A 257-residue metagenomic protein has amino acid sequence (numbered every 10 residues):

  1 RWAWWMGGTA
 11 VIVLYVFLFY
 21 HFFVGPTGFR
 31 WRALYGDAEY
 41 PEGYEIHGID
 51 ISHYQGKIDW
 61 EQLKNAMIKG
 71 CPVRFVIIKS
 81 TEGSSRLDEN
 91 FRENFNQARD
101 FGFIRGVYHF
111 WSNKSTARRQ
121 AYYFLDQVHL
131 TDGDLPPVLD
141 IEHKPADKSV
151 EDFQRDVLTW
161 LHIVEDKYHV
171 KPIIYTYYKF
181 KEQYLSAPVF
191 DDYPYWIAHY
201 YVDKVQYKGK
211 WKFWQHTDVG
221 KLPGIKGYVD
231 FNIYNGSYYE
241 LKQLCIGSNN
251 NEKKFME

Functional and structural regions predicted by a protein language model:
W4-F23: Hydrophobic membrane-insertion alpha-helices, especially the h-region of bacterial N-terminal signal peptides
T27-Y35, Y40-L161, E165-K167: Substrate-binding cleft of extracellular glycoside hydrolase catalytic domains
L34-Q55, F190-E257: Functionally critical loop-and-helix segments that line ligand-binding/catalytic clefts of soluble enzyme domains
P72-V73, F103, G133, P188-Y195 (+1 more regions): Glycine-enriched alpha-helix->loop->beta-strand junction motifs that scaffold or abut catalytic
S85, K114, K181, K204 (+1 more regions): Flexible, glycine-rich phosphate/dinucleotide-binding loops and adjacent beta-alpha linkers at cofactor/substrate
T116, H169, S248, E252: Catalytic cores of transferase enzymes with a strong primary signal for eukaryotic protein kinases
P136-K208: Catalytic domains of cell-wall/extracellular-matrix polysaccharide-remodeling enzymes, centered on de-N-acetylation
